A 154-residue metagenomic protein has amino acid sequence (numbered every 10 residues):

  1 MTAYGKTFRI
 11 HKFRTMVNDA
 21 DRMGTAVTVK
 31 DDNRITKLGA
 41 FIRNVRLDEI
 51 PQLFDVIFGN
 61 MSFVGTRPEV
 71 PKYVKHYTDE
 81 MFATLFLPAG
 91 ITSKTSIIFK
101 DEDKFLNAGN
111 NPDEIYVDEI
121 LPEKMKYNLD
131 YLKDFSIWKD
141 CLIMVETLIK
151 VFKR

Functional and structural regions predicted by a protein language model:
M1-R154: Conserved small/aromatic sequence motifs within transmembrane helices
